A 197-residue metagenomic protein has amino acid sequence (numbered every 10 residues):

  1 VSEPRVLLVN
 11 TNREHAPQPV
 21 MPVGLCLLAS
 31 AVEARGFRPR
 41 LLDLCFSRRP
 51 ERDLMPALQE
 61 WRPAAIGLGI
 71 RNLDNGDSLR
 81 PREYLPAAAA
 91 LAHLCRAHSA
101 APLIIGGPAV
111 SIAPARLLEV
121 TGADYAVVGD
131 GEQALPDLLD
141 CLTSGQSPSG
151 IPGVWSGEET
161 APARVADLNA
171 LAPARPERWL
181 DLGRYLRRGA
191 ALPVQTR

Functional and structural regions predicted by a protein language model:
S2-R197: Acidic, low-complexity intrinsically disordered segments
